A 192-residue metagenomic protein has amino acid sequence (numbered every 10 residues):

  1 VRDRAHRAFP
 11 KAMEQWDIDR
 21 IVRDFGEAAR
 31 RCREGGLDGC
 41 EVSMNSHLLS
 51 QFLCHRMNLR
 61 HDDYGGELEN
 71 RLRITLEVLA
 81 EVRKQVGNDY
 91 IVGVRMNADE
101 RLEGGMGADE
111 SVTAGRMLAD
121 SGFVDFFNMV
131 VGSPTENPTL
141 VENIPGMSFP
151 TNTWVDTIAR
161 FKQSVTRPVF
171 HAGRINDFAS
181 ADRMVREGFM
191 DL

Functional and structural regions predicted by a protein language model:
V1-L192: Flavin-dependent oxidoreductase catalytic cores
